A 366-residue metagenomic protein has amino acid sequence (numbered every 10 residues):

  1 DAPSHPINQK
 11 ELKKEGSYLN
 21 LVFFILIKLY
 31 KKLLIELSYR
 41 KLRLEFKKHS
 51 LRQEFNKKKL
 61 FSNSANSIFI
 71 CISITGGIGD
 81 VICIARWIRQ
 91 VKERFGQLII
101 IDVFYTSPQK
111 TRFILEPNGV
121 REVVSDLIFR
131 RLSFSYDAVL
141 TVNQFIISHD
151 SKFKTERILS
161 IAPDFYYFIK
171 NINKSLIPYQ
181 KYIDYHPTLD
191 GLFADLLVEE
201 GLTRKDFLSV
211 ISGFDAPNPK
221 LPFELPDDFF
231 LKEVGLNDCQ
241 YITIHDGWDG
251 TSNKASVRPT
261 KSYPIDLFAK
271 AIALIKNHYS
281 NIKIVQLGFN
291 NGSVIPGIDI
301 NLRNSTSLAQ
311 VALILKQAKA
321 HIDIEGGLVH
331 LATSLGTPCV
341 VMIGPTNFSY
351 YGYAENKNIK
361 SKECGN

Functional and structural regions predicted by a protein language model:
D1-N366: Catalytic machinery of carbohydrate-active enzymes, primarily nucleotide-sugar-dependent glycosyltransferases
